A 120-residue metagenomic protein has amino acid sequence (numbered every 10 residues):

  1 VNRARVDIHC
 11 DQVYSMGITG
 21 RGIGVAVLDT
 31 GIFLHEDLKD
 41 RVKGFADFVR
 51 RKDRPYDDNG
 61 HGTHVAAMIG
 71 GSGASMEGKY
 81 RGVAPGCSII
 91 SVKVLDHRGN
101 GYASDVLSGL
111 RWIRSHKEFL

Functional and structural regions predicted by a protein language model:
V1-M16: Autoinhibitory propeptides
R5-I8, S72, L107-L110: Short, well-ordered amphipathic alpha-helical segments that serve as non-catalytic structural scaffolds within diverse
Q12-G44, K52-S104, L120: Subtilisin-like serine protease catalytic core
L110-L120: Short acidic, glycine-rich surface-loop motifs adjacent to enzyme active sites
